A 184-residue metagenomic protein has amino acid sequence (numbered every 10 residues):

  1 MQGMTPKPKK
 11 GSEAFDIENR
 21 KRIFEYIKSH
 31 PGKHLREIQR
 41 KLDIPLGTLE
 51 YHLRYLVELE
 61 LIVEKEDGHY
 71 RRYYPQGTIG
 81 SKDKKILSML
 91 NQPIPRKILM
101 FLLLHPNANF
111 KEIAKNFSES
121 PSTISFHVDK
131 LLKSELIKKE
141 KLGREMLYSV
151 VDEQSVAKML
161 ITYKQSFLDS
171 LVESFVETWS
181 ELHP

Functional and structural regions predicted by a protein language model:
M1-E18, R22-S29, E37, I44 (+6 more regions): Long, low-complexity, charge-rich intrinsically disordered regions
P8-F15, D83-N91: Short amphipathic alpha-helical boundary/capping segments
E37-K41, E112-N116: A short acidic, leucine-rich amphipathic alpha-helix
E60-L61, L136: Short hinge/loop at the helix->beta-strand junction immediately C-terminal to the helix-turn-helix recognition helix
V63-R71: Short, charge-rich, low-complexity alpha-helical interaction segments
I94-P95, N116: Acidic/histidine-enriched, beta-strand-rich ligand/metal-binding domains
